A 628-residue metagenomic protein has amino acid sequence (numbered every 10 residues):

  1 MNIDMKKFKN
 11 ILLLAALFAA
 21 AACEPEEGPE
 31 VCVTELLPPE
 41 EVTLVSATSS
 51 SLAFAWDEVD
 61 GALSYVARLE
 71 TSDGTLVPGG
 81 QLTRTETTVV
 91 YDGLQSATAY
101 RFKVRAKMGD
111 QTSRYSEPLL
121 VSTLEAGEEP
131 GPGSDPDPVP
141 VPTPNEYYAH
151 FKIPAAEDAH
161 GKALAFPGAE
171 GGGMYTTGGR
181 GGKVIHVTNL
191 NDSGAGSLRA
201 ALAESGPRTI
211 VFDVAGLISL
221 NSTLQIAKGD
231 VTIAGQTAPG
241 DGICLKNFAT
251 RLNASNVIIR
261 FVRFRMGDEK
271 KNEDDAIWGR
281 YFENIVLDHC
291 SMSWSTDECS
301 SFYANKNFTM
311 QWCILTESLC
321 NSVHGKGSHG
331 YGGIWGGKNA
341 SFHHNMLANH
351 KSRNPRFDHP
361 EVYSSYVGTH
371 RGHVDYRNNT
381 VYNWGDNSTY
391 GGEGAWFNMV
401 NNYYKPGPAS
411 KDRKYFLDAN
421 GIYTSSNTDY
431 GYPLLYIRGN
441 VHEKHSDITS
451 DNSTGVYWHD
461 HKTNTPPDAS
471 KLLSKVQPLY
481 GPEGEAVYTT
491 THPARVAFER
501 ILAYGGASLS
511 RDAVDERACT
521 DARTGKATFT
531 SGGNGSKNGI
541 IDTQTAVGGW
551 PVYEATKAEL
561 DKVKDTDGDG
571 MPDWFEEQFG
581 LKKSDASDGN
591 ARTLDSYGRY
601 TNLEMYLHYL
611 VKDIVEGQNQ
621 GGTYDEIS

Functional and structural regions predicted by a protein language model:
P25-G61, S96, T112-E128: Pro/Thr/Ser/Gly-rich low-complexity, intrinsically disordered linker/stalk tracts
E58-Q81: Extracellular low-complexity, O-glycosylation-prone stalks/linkers
Y91-Q111: Beta-strand-rich modules
A149, R356, E361, H373-G548: Extracellular beta-rich repeat passengers
L164-I210: Acidic Gly/Asp/Thr-rich repetitive segments characteristic of extracellular carbohydrate-active and adhesion proteins
I218-S341: Right-handed parallel beta-helix
G548-S628: Extracellular calcium-associated, cysteine-rich motifs in secreted modular proteins
